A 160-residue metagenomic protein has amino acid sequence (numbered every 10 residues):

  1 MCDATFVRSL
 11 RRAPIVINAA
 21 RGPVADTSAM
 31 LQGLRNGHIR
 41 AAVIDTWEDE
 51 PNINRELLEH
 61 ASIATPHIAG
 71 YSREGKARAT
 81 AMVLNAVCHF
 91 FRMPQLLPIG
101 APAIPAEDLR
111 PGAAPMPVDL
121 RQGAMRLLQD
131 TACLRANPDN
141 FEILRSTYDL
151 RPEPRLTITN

Functional and structural regions predicted by a protein language model:
M1-T5: Charged helix-capping and loop-helix junction motifs
F6, A13-N160: Rossmann-like dinucleotide-binding domain for NAD(H)/NADP(H)
